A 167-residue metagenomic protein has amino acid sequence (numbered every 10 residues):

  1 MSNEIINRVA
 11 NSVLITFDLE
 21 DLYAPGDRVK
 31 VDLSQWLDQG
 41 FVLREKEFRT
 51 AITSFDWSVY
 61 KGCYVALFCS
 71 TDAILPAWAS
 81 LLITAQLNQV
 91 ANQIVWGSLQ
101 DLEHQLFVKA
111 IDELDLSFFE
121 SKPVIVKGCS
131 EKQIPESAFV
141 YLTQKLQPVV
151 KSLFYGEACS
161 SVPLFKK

Functional and structural regions predicted by a protein language model:
M1-I74, S80, T84, V149-S152 (+2 more regions): N-terminal, charge-rich interaction modules
I6, F55, E113-L116, Q144: A generic local secondary-structure boundary/capping motif
I52-T53, I94, G128, S137-A138 (+1 more regions): A domain-level signal for the structural core that forms small-molecule/cofactor-binding pockets and catalytic centers
Y64-S70, V95-G97, P123-C129: Short glycine-rich or small-residue beta-strand-to-loop segments that form or flank ligand, phosphate, metal/Fe-S
S70-A77, C129-E136, S160: Gly/Ser/Thr-rich loops at beta-strand to alpha-helix junctions that form or flank small-molecule/cofactor-binding
A79-F118, G156-S160: Long, charge-dense
L82-L87, A138-Q147: Short, non-transmembrane amphipathic alpha-helical segments
L116-V140: Extended, charge-rich low-complexity interaction segments
